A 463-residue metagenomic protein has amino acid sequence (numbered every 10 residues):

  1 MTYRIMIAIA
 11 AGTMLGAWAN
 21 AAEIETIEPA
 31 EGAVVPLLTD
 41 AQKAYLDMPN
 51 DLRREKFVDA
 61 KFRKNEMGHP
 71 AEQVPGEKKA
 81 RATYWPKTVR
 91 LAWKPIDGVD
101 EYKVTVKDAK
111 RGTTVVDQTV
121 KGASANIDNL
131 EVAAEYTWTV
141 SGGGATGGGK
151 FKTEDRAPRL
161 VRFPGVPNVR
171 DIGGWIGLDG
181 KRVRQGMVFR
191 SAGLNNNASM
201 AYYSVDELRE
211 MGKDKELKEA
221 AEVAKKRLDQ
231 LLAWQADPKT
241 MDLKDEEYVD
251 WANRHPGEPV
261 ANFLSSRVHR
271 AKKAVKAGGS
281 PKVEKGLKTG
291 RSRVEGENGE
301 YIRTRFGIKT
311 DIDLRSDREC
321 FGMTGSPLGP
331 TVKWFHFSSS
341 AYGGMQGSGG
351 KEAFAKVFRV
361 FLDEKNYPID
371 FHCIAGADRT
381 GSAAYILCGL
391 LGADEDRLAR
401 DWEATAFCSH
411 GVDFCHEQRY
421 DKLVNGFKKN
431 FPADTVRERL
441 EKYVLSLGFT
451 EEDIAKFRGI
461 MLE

Functional and structural regions predicted by a protein language model:
M1-I7: Bacterial N-terminal signal peptides that target proteins for export
A8-G16: Bacterial N-terminal signal peptides
A21-D370, S382-E463: Cys-dependent protein tyrosine phosphatase-like superfamily
A375, R379-T380: Ser/Thr-glycine-rich phosphate-binding loops at phosphate-binding pockets of nucleotides, nucleotide cofactors
